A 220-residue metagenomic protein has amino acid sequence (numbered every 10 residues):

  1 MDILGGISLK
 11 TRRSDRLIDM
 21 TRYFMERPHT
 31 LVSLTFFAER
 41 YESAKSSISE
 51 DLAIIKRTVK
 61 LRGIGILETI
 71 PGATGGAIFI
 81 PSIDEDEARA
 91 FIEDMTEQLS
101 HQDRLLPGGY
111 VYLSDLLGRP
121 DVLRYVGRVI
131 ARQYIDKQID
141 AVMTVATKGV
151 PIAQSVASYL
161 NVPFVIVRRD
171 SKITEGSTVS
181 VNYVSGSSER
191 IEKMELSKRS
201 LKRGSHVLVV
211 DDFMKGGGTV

Functional and structural regions predicted by a protein language model:
D2-V210, M214-V220: PRPP-associated nucleotide enzymes
